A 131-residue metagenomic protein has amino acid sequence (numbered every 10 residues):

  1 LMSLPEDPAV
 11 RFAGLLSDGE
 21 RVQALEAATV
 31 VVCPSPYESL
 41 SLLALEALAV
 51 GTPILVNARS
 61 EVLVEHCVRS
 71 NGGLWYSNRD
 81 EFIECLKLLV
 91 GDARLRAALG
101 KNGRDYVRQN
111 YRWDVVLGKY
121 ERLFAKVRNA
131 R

Functional and structural regions predicted by a protein language model:
L1-V22: Nucleotide-activated donor-binding/catalytic signature segment of Leloir-type glycosyltransferases, i.e., the conserved
V31-V32, L74: A short hydrophobic beta-strand element within the catalytic core of glycosyltransferases that build diverse glycans
P36: Aromatic "clamp/platform" in nucleotide-sugar-dependent glycosyltransferases that forms part of the donor/acceptor
S41-A44, L63: Short glycine/serine-rich donor-binding loops of glycosyltransferases
P53-N57: Short hydrophobic beta-strand element within catalytic cores of glycosyltransferases and related nucleotide-activated
V64-K87, R94: Change "using UDP/GDP/dTDP sugars" to "using nucleotide sugars
L88, L95-Q109, K119-R122: A short, well-ordered alpha-helix in the C-terminal region of glycosyltransferases
W113-R131: C-terminal alpha-helical cap of glycosyltransferases
